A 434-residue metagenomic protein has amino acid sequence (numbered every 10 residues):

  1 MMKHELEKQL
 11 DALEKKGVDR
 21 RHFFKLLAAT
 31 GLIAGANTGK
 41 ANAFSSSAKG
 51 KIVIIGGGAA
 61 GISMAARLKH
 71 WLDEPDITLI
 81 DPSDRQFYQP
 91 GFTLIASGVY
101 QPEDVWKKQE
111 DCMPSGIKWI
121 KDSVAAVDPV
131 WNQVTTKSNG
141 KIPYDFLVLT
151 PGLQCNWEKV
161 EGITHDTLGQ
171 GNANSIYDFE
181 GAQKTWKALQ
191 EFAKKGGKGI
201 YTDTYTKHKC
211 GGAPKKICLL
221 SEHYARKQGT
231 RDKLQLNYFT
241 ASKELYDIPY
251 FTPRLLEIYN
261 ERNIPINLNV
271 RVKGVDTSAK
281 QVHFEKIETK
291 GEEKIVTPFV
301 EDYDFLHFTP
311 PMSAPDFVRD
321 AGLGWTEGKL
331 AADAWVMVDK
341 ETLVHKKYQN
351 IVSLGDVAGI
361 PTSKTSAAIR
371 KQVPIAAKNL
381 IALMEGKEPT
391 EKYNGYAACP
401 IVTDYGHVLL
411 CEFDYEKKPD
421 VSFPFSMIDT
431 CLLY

Functional and structural regions predicted by a protein language model:
K3-L10, F44-K118, T206-P249: Beta1-alpha1 glycine-rich phosphate/pyrophosphate-binding loop at the start of Rossmann-like nucleotide-binding domains
H4, Q9-K15, H22, L26-A29 (+1 more regions): C-terminal, flexible cofactor-proximal segment of oxidoreductases
K16-A28, A34-K49, I120-K216, H223-K227 (+1 more regions): FAD-binding core/adjacent interface of flavoenzyme oxidoreductases
T78-D81, I200-D203, Q235-K243, E301 (+2 more regions): Extended hydrophobic secondary-structure segments that form protein cores and membrane-embedded regions
S115-A126, V134, I142, H223-D333: A Rossmann-like FAD-binding core segment of flavoenzymes
G162, T167-A193, F299-K371: FAD-site-proximal beta/loop scaffold in flavoenzymes
V357-Y393: A conserved FAD-binding loop/helix module that cradles the flavin
